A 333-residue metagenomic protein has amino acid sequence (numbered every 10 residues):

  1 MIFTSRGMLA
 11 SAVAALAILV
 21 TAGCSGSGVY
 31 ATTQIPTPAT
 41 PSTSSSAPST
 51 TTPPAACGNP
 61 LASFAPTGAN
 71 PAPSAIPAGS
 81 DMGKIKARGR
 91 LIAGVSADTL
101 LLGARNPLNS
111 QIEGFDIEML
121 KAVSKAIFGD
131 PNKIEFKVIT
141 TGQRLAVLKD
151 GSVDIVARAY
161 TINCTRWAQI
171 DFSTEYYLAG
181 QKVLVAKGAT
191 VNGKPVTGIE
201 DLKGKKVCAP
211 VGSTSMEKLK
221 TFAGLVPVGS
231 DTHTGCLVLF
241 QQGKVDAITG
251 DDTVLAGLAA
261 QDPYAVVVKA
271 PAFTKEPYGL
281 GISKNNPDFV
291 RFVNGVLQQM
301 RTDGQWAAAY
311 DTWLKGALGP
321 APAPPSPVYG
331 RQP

Functional and structural regions predicted by a protein language model:
L19-G23: C-terminal motif of bacterial Sec signal peptides marking the signal peptidase cleavage site
S25-G28: Bacterial signal peptide processing site
I35-V156: Extracytoplasmic small-molecule ligand-binding "clamshell" domains of the periplasmic binding protein/Venus flytrap
S42-A75, L280-A317: Extended ligand-binding regions for polar small-molecule ligands
L100, I112-I127, Y160-T161, A179-L237 (+2 more regions): Bilobed "Venus flytrap"/periplasmic-binding protein-like clamshell domains and structurally analogous long
N132-I199: Acidic, polar ligand-binding/catalytic clefts
Q143, A159-A168, Q241-Q242, D246-K275: A ligand-binding cleft/hinge motif common to bilobed small-molecule-binding domains
Y177-V185, A256-V296, A317-P333: Periplasmic-binding protein-like
